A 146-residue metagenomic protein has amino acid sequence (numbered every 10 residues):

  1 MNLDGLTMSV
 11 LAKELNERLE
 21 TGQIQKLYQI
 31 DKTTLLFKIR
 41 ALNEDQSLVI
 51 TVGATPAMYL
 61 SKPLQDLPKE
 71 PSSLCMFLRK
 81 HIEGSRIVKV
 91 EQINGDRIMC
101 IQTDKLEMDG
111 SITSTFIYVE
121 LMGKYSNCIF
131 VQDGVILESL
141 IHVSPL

Functional and structural regions predicted by a protein language model:
M1-L146: Acidic, proline/glycine-enriched N-terminal capping motif
